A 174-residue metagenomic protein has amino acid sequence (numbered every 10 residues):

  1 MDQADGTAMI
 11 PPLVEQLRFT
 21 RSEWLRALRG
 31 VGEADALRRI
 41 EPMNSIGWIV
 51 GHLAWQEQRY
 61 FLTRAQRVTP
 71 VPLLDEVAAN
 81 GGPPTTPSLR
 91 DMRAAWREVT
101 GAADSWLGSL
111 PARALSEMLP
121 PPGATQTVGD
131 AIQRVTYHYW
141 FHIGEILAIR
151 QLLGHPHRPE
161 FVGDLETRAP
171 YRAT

Functional and structural regions predicted by a protein language model:
M1-L13, G81-T85: Short, charged, low-complexity loops and linkers
D2, V14-R21, L25, E33-A79 (+1 more regions): Short, contiguous alpha-helical
L17, R21, L28, W96 (+1 more regions): Hydrophobic alpha-helical core bundles mediating ligand binding, dimerization, or RNAP-core interactions
G30-L37, S105-S116, L152-P156: Surface-exposed helix-capping loop/turn segments at secondary-structure junctions
N80-P120, Q126-W140: Acidic/histidine-rich alpha-helical segments that form the ligand environment of transition-metal centers
